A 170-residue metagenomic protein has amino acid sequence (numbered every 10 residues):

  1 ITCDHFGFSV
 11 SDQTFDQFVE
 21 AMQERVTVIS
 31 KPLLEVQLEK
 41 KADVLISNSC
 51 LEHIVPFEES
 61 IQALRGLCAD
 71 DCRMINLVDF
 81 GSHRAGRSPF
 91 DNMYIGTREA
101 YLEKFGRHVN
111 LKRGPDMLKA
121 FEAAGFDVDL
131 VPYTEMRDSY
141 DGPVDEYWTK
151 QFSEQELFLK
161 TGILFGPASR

Functional and structural regions predicted by a protein language model:
I1-L33: S-adenosyl-L-methionine
A21, R25-V28, E35-L38, K119-A123 (+1 more regions): A C-terminal cap/extension of S-adenosyl-L-methionine-dependent methyltransferases that defines the acceptor-substrate
A42-D43: Conserved acidic residues
I46: A conserved beta-strand element that flanks and buttresses the S-adenosyl-L-methionine
C50-L51, F80: Hydrophobic adenine-recognition pocket in adenosine-nucleotide-binding enzymes
E58-R73, D79: A short glycine-rich, Lys/Arg-flanked "PGG" loop and its adjoining helix->strand segment in the class I
R73-E99: Conserved class I S-adenosyl-L-methionine
R98-D116: Acceptor-substrate binding/catalytic loop of class I
